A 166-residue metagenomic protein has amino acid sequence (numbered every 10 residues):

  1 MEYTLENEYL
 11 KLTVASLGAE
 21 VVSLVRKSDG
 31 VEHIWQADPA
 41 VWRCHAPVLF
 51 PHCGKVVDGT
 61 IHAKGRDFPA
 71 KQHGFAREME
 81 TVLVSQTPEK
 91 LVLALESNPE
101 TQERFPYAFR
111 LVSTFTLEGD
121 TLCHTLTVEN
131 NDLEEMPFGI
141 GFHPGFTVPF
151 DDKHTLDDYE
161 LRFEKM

Functional and structural regions predicted by a protein language model:
M1-T127, N131-I140, P144-M166: Surface-exposed acidic/polar loop and edge beta-strand patches at domain peripheries
